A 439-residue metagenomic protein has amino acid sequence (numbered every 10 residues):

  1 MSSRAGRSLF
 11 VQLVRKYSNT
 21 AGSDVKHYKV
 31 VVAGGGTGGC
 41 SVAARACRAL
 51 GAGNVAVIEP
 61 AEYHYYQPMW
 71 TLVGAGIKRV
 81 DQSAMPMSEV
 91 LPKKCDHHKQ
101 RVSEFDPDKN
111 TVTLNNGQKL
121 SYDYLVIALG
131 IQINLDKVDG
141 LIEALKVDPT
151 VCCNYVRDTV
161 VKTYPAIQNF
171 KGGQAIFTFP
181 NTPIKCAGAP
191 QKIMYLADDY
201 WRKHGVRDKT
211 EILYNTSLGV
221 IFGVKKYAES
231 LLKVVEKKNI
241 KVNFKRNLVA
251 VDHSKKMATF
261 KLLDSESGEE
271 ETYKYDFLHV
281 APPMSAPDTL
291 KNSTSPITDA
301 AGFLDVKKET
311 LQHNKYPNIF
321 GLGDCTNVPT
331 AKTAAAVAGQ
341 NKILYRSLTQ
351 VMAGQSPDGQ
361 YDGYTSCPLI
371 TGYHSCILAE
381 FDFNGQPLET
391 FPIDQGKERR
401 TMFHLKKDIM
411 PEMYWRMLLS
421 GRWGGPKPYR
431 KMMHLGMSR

Functional and structural regions predicted by a protein language model:
S2-H27, C95-G205, G268, H279: FAD-binding core/adjacent interface of flavoenzyme oxidoreductases
Y17, A52-G53, C95-F105, K109 (+3 more regions): A Rossmann-like FAD-binding core segment of flavoenzymes
G22-D96, N181-K225, M432-M433, M437: Beta1-alpha1 glycine-rich phosphate/pyrophosphate-binding loop at the start of Rossmann-like nucleotide-binding domains
G35, N116, L129-G130, L262 (+2 more regions): Glycine-rich, N-terminal phosphate-binding loop of Rossmann-like dinucleotide-binding domains
N134, E143-K171, K274-G339, T349: FAD-site-proximal beta/loop scaffold in flavoenzymes
D199, V337-G363, L369: Internal hydrophobic alpha-helix adjacent to the cofactor/substrate pocket in enzyme cavities
L378-R439: C-terminal auxiliary extensions adjacent to catalytic cores
